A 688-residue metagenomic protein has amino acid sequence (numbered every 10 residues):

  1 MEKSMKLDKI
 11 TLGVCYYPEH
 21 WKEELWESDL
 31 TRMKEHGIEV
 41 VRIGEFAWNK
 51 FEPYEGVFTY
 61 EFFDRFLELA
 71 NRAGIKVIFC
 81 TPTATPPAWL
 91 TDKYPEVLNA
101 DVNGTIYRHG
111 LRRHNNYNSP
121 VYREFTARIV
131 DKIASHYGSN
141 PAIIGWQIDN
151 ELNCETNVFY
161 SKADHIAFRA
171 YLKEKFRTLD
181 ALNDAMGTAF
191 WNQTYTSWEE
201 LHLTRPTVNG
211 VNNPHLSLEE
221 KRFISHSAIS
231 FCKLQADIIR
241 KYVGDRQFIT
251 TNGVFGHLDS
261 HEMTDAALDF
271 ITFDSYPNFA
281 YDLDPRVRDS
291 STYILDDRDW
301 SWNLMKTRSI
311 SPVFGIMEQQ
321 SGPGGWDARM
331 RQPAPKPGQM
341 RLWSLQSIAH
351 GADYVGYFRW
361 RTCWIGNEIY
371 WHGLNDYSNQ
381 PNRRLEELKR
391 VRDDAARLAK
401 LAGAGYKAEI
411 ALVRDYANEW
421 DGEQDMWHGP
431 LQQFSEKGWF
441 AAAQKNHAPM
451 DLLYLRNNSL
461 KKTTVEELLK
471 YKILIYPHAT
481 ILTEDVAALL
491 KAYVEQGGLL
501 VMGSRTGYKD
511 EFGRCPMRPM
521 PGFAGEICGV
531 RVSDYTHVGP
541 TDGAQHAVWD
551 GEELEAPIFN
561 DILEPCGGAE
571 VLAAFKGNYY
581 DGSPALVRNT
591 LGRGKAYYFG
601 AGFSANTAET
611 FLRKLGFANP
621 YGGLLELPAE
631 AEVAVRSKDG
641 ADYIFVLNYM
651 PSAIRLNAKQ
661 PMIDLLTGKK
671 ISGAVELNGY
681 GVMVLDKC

Functional and structural regions predicted by a protein language model:
M1-R42, P53, E68-R72, K76 (+1 more regions): N-terminal carbohydrate-binding accessory modules
L12-W21, F46-E61, R108-F125, L152-T156 (+6 more regions): The substrate-binding groove and active-site-proximal loops of carbohydrate-active enzymes, especially glycoside
V14, M33, V41, A70 (+7 more regions): Conserved, mostly hydrophobic/aromatic
H20-E35, Y54-N71, E124, R128 (+3 more regions): Aromatic- and glycine-enriched glycan-recognition loops and surfaces that form the carbohydrate-binding subsites
W21-E35, R128, K132, V254-E262 (+2 more regions): Short, acidic/polar
S28-K34, R42-T105, Q235-Y242: Aromatic-lined substrate-binding rim segments of carbohydrate-active enzymes
N103-W302, K306: Polysaccharide-binding and catalytic clefts of secreted carbohydrate-active enzymes
L201, K233, D245, Y276-F279 (+1 more regions): Carbohydrate-binding surfaces of carbohydrate-active enzymes
